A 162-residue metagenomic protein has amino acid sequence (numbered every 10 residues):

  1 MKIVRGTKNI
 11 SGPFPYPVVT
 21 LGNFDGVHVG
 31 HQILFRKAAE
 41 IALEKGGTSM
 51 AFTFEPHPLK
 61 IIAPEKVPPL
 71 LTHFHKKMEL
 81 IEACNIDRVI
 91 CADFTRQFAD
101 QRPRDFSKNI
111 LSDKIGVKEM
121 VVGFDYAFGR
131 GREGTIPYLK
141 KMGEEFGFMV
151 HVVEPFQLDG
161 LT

Functional and structural regions predicted by a protein language model:
M1-T162: Nucleotidyltransferase catalytic core that binds NTPs
